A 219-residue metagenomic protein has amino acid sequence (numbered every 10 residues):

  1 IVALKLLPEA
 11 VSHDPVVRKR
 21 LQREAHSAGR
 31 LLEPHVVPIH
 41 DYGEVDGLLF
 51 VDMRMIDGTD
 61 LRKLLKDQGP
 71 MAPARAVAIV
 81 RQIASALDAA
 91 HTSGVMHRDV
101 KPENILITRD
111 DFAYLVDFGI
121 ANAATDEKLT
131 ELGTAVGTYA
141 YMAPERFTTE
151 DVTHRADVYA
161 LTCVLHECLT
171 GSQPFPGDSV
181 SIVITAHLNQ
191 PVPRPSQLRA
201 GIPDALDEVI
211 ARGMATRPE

Functional and structural regions predicted by a protein language model:
I1-P8: Glycine-rich ATP phosphate-binding loop
P8-R30: AlphaC helix of the eukaryotic protein kinase fold
H13-V16, R109-D151, D178: Activation segment of protein kinases
R23, L31-H35, A135, L188: Flexible N-lobe loop architecture of eukaryotic-like protein kinase catalytic domains
Y42: Activation-segment/catalytic-loop signature of the eukaryotic protein kinase fold
D46-D60, L64: Conserved short submotifs of the Hanks-type protein kinase catalytic core that shape the nucleotide-binding pocket
I79-V80: Activation segment signature within eukaryotic-like protein kinase domains
L87-D88, H97, E103-L106, A140-E219: C-terminal lobe helix-coil module of Hanks-type protein kinase domains
